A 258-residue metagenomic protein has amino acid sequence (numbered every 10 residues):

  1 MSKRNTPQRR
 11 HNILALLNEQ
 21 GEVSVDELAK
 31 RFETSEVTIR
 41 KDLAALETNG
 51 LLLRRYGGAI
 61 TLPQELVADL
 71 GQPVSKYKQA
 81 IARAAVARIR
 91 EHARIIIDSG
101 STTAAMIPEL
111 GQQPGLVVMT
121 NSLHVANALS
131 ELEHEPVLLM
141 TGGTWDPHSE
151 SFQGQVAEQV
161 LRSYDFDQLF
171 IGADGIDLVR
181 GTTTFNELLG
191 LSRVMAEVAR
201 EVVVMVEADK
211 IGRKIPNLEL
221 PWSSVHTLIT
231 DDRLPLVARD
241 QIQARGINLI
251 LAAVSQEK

Functional and structural regions predicted by a protein language model:
S2-I96, G100-S101, I107-G115, L123 (+1 more regions): HTH-adjacent hinge/linker in prokaryotic transcriptional regulators
S2-L28, E33, T48, A126-K258: Conserved phosphate- and dinucleotide-binding cores of soluble alpha/beta proteins, encompassing both enzyme active
P63-Q64, M106, V160, L178: Residues at secondary-structure transition points
K78-A82, T103, G154-A157, L188: Amphipathic coiled-coil/heptad-repeat helices and related helical stalk/stem segments that mediate oligomerization
I96, V118, T184: Conserved SAM-binding loop
